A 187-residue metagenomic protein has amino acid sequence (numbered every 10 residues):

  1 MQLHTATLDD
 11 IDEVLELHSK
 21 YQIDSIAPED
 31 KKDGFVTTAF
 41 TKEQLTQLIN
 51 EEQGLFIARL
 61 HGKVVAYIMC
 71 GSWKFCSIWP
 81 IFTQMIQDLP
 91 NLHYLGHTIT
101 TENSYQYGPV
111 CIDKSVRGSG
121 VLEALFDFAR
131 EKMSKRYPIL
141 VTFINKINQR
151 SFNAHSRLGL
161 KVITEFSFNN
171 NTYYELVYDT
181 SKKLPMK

Functional and structural regions predicted by a protein language model:
Q2-S19, I26-A27: A short beta-loop-alpha structural element at the N-terminal edge of CoA-dependent acyl/N-acetyltransferase catalytic
I23-E43: Conserved GNAT-fold acetyl-CoA-binding loop/helix
E52-I68, I86: Conserved beta-hairpin
M69-P109: Conserved acyl-donor/pantetheine-binding loop and adjacent beta-alpha core of acyl/acetyltransferases and related
N103-Y105, M133-N145: Conserved GNAT acetyl-CoA-binding A-motif
G108-R117, T142-F152: Conserved beta-strand-loop-alpha-helix junction that forms the acyl-donor binding cleft
I112, G118-E131, R157: Conserved acetyl-CoA-binding loop-helix of GNAT-fold acetyltransferases
E123, K146-T164: Conserved active-site alpha-helix within GNAT-family acetyltransferase domains
